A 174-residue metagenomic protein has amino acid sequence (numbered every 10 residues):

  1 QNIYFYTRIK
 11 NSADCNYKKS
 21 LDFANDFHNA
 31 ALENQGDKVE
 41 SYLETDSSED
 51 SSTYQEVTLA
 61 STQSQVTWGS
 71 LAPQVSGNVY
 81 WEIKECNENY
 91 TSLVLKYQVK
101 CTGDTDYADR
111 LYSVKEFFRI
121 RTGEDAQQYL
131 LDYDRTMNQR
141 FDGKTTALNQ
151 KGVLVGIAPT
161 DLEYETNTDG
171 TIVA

Functional and structural regions predicted by a protein language model:
Q1-Q74, G152-A174: Core segments of small alpha/beta cavity-forming domains
N2-C15, D106-E165: Short beta-strand edge/turn micro-motifs at domain boundaries
S20, K38, Q98, D109-R110: N-terminal secretory signal sequences
E33-D37, G77-L93, Y112-K115, R121-E124 (+1 more regions): Generic ordered-secondary-structure signal
S61-A108: Surface-exposed, charged secondary-structure patches
N89-T91, Q128, T171-I172: Hydrophobic residues embedded in beta-strands of well-ordered beta-sheets
